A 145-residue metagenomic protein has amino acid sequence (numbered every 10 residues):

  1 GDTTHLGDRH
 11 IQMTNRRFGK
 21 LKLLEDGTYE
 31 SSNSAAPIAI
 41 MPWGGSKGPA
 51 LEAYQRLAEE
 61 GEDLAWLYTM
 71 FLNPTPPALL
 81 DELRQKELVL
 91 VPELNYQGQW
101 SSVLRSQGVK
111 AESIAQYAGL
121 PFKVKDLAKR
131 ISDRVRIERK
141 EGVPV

Functional and structural regions predicted by a protein language model:
G1-V145: Flexible, low-complexity linker and terminal segments
